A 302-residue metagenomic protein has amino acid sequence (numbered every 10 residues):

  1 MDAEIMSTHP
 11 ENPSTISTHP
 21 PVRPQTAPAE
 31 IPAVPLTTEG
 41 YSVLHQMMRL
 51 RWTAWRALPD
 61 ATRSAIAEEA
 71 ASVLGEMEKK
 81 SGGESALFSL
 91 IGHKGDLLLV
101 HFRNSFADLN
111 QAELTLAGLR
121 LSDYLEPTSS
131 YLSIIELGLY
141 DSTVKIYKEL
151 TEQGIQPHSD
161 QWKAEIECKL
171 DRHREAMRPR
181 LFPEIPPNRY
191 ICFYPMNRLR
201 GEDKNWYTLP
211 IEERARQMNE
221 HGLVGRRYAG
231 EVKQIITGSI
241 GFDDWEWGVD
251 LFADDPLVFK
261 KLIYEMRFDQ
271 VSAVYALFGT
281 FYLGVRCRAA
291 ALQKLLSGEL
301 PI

Functional and structural regions predicted by a protein language model:
D2-G75, N104-D108, I135-L223, D254 (+1 more regions): Short S/T/G/P-rich N-terminal loop/turn motif that feeds into the first structured element of a domain
P10-E11, P21-V22, M77, N104-S130 (+3 more regions): An amphipathic, aromatic/His-enriched active-site/gating alpha helix that lines ligand/cofactor pockets
Q46, I91-S105, C192-M196, F242-M266: Short, well-ordered beta-strand segments in beta-rich or mixed alpha/beta enzyme and ligand-binding folds
A54, E69-E113: Long, hydrophobic/aromatic-enriched structural stretches that serve as scaffold segments
L74-G95, S122-L137, E220-E246, L262 (+1 more regions): Short, glycine- and small/hydrophobic-rich beta-strand elements in well-ordered beta-sheets
L90-I91, D108, L121-S122, E184-I185: Short, charge-rich binding segments
Q111, R216, D244: Short, well-structured alpha-helical interface segments that form or flank functional binding sites
